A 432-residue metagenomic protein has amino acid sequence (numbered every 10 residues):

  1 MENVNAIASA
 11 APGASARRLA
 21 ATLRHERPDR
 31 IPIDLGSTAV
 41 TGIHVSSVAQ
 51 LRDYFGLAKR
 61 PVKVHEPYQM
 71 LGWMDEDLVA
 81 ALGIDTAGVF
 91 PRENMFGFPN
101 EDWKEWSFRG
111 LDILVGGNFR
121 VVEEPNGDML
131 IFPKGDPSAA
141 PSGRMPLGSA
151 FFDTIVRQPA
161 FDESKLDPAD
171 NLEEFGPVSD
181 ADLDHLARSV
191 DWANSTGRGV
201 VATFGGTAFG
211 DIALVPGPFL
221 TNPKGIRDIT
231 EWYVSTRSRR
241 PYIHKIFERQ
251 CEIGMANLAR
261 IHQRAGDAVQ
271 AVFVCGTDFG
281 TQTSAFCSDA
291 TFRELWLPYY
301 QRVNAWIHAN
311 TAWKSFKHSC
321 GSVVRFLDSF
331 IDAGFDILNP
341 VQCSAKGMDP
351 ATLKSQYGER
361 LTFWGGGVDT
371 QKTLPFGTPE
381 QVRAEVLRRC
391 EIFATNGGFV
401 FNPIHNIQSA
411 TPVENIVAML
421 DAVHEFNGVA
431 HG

Functional and structural regions predicted by a protein language model:
M1-D53, L57-V64, M74, M145 (+1 more regions): Active-site loop segments of alpha/beta catalytic cores
I33, V79, A87, V121 (+3 more regions): Generic structural hydrophobic/aromatic packing signal, biased to beta-strands
T38, L82, P91, E124-P125: Short, flexible beta-strand-to-coil junctions
V64-H65, V79: Trp/Phe/Arg-rich N-terminal binding region typifying the photolyase-homology
M70-G88: Catalytic domains of carbohydrate-active enzymes, especially glycoside hydrolases
V89-K104, F204-G210: Short, glycine/charge-rich beta-strand/loop segments that flank catalytic centers and engage negatively charged groups
M95-D167, F219: A contiguous, low-structure linker/loop signature
